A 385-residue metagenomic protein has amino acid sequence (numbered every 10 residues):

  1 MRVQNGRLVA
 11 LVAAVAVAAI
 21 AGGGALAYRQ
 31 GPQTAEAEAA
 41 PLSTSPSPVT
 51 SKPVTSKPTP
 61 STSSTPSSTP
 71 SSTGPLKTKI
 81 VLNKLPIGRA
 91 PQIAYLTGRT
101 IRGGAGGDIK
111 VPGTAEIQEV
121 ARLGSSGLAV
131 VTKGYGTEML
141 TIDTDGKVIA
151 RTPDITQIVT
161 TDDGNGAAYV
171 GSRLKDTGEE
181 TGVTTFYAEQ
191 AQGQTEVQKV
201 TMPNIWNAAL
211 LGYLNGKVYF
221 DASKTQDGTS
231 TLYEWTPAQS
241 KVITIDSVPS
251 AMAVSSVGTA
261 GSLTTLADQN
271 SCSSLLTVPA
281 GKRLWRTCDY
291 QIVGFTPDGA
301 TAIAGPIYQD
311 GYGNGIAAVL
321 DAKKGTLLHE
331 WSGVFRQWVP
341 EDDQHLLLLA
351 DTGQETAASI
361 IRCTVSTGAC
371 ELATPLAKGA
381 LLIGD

Functional and structural regions predicted by a protein language model:
M1-A16: N-terminal export and membrane-targeting signals
V3, A21-P46, T50, T55-S56: C-terminal region of N-terminal signal peptides and the immediate post-cleavage residues of exported proteins
Y28-Q30, P48, P66-L85, A90-E116 (+6 more regions): Surface-exposed loop/turn elements that mediate protein-protein interactions on large endomembrane-trafficking
S45-S47, S51, S67, S71 (+3 more regions): Short linear Ser/Thr-Pro motifs
V81-A90, Q118-G127, I158-G171, A209-Y219 (+5 more regions): Blade-terminus and WD-like Trp-Asp/Gly-His loop motifs, strongest in beta-propeller folds
P306: Short secondary-structure boundary segments
